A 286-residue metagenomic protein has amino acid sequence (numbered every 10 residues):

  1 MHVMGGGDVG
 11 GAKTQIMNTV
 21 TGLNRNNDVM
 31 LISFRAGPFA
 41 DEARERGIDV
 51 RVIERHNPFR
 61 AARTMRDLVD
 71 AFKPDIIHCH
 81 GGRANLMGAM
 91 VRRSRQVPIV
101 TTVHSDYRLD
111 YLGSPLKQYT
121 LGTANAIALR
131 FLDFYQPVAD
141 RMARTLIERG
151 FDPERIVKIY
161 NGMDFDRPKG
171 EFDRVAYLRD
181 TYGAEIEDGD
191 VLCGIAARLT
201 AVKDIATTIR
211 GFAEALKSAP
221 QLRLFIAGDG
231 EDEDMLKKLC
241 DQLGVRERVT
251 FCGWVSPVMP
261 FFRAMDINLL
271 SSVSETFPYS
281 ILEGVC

Functional and structural regions predicted by a protein language model:
H2-G10, T14-F59, M142-T145, E231: N-terminal strand-loop element at the rim of the active site of nucleotide-sugar-dependent glycosyltransferases
G10-T21, V191, I195-E214, L224 (+3 more regions): A conserved mid-protein helix/loop that constitutes part of the nucleotide-sugar donor-binding site
F59-R63, P98-V100, R108-F131, R144: Nucleotide-sugar donor phosphate/pyrophosphate-binding loop at the beta->alpha transition of glycosyltransferases
C79-N85, V103: Short His-centered aromatic/hydrophobic patch
R130-K158, M163-R167: A short, active-site helix/loop in glycosyltransferases that binds the activated sugar's phosphate group
K169-I186: A short helix/loop element that forms part of the nucleotide-sugar donor recognition site in Leloir-type
K237-G253: Nucleotide-activated donor-binding/catalytic signature segment of Leloir-type glycosyltransferases, i.e., the conserved
W254, V273: Aromatic "clamp/platform" in nucleotide-sugar-dependent glycosyltransferases that forms part of the donor/acceptor
